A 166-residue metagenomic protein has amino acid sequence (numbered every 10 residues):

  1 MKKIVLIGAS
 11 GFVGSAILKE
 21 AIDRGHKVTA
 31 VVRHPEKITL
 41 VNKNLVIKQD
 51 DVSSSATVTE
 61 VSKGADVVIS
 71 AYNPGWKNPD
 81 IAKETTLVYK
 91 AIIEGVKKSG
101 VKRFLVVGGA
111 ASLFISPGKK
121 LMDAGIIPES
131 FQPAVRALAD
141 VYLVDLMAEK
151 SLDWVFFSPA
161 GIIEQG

Functional and structural regions predicted by a protein language model:
K3, D66-V67, R103: Structural motif
I4-R24: N-terminal Rossmann NAD(P)H-binding glycine-rich loop of SDR-like oxidoreductase domains
K27-T29, P35, K90-P133, V155: Conserved Rossmann-fold NAD(P)-dependent oxidoreductase catalytic core, especially the SDR/UDP-sugar
V31, A71, F157: The conserved SAM/SAH-binding core of class I Rossmann-like methyltransferase domains, concentrating on the hydrophobic
E36-K98: NAD(P)H-binding glycine-rich loop region in Rossmannoid oxidoreductase-like domains and their noncatalytic homologs
K77, A111-S116, I162-Q165: Conserved catalytic-site region of short-chain dehydrogenase/reductase
A82-T86, I127-D140: Short-chain dehydrogenase/reductase
L143-Q165: Conserved beta-loop-beta element that borders a ligand/cofactor-binding pocket
